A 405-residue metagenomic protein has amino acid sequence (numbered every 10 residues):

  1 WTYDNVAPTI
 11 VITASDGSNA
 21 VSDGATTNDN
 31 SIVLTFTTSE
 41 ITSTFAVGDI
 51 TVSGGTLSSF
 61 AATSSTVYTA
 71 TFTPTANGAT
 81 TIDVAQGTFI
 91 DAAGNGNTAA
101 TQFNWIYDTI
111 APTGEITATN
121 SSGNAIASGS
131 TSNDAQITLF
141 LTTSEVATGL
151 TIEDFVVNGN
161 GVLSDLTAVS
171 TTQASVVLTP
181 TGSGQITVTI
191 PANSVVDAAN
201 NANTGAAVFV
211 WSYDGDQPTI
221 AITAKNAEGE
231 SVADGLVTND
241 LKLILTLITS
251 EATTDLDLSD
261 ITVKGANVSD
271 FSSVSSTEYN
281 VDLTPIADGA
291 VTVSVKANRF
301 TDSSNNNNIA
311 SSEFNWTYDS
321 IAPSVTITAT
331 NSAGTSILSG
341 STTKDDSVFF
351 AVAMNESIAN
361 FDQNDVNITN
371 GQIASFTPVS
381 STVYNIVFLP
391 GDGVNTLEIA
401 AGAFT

Functional and structural regions predicted by a protein language model:
W1-T405: Non-catalytic beta-sheet/beta-sandwich ligand-binding modules that flank or precede catalytic cores
